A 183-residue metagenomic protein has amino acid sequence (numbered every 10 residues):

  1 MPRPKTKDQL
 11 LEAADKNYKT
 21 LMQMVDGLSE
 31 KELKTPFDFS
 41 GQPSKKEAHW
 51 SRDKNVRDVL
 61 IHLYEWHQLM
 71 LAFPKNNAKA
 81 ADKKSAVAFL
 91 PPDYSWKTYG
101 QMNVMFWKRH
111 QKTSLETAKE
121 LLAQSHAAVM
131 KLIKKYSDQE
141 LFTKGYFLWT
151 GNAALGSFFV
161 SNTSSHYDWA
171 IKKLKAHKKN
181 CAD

Functional and structural regions predicted by a protein language model:
M1-A13, K46, Q68-L121, N180-D183: Short, helix-capping/interhelical loops that line the mouth of catalytic, cofactor-, or ligand-binding pockets
K5, W50-K54: Residues at secondary-structure transition points
A14-L21, V25, V56-P74, S95-G100 (+4 more regions): Alpha-helical transition-metal enzyme core signature, strongest for iron centers
D26-S29, K135, H177-N180: Secondary-structure boundary elements
S29-H49, M105-R109, E116, A127-V160: Acidic interhelical loop/turn segments
Q139-F142, W169-N180: Long amphipathic alpha-helical segments
